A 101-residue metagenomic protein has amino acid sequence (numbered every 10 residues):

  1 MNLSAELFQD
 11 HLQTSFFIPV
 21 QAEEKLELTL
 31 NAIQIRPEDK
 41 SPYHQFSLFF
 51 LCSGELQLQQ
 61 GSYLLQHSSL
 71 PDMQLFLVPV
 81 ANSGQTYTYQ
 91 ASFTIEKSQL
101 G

Functional and structural regions predicted by a protein language model:
M1-G101: Surface-exposed, beta-sheet-biased, low-hydrophobicity segments with strongly acidic/polar composition
